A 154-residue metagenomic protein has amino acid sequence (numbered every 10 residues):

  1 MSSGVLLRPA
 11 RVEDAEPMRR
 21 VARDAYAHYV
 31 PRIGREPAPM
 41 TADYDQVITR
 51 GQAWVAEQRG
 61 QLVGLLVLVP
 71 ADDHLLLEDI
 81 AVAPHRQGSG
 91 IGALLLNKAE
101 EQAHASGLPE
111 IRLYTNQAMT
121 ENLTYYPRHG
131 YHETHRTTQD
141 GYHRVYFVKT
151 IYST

Functional and structural regions predicted by a protein language model:
G4-L6: Extreme N-terminal starter segment of soluble prokaryotic enzymes
P9-D79, A83-H85, A93-Q102, S106 (+2 more regions): Acetyl-CoA-dependent GNAT
A83-H85, S89, Q117-A118: Active-site acidic-Proline motif in GNAT/NAT acetyltransferases
A103-T115: Conserved GNAT acetyl-CoA-binding A-motif
L113-N122, Q139-H143: Conserved beta-strand-loop-alpha-helix junction that forms the acyl-donor binding cleft
Y126, Y131: Conserved active-site tyrosine of GNAT-family acetyltransferases
